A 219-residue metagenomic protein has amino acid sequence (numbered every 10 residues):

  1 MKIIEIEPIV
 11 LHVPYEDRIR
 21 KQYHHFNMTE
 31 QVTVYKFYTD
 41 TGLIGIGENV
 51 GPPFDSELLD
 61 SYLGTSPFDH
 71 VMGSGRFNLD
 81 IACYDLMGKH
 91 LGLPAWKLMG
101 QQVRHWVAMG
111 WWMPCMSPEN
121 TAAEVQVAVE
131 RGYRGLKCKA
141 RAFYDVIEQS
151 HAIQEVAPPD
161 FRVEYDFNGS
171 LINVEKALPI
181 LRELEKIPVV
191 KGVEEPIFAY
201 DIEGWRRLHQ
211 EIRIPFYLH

Functional and structural regions predicted by a protein language model:
M1-G45, V50: Structured beta-strand/loop patches that form or line metal/cofactor-binding pockets in enzymes
E5-I6, Y35-P94: Metal- or metallocofactor-binding catalytic centers and their adjacent structured scaffolds across diverse enzyme
I81-M116: Glycine-rich, aromatic-flanked loop segments that form ligand/cofactor-binding clefts across common enzyme folds
H105-N120, K139-A140, N168-V174, Y217-H219: Active-site mouth loops of central-metabolism enzymes
M116-A128, V174-R182: Short, acidic/polar
Y133-G135, V189-V190: A structural motif
D145-H219: Catalytic core of soluble alpha/beta enzymes
